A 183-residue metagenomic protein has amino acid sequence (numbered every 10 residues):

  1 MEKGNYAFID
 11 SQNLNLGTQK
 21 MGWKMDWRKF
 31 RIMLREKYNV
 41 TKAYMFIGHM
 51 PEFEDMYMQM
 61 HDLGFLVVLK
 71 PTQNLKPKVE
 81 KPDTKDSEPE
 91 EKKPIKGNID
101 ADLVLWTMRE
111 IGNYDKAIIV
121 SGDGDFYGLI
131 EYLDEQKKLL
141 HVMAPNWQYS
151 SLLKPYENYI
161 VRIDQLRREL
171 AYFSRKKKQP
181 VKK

Functional and structural regions predicted by a protein language model:
M1-K183: Terminal and domain-boundary accessory regions
